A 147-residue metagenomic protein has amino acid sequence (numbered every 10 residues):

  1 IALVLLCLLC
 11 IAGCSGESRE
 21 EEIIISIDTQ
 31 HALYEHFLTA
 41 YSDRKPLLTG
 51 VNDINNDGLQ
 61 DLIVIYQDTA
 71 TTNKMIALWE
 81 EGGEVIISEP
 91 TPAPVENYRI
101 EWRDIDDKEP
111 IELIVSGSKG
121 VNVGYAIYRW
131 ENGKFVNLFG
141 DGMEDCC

Functional and structural regions predicted by a protein language model:
A2-C10: Bacterial N-terminal signal peptides
C14-C147: Beta-propeller-forming repeat regions
